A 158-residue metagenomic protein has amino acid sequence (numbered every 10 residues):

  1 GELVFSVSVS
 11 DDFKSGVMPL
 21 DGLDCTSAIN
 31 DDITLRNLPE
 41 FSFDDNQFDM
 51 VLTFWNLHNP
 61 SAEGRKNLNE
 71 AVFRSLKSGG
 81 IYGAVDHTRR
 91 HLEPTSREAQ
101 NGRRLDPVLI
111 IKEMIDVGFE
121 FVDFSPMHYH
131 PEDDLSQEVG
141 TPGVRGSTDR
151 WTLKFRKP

Functional and structural regions predicted by a protein language model:
G1-F41: Class I SAM-dependent methyltransferase SAM/SAH-binding core
L3-S6, G79-T88: Conserved beta-strand signature within the Rossmann-like core of class I S-adenosyl-L-methionine
F41-V51: A short acidic, Gly/Pro-enriched loop at the edge of an enzyme's catalytic core that lines a small-molecule cofactor
D49-G64: A short SAM/SAH-binding and catalytic strip from SAM-dependent methyltransferases
K66-S78: A short glycine-rich, Lys/Arg-flanked "PGG" loop and its adjoining helix->strand segment in the class I
T95-V122: Conserved Class I S-adenosyl-L-methionine
V117, D134-P158: Core SAM-dependent methyltransferase catalytic element
E120-H130: Conserved S-adenosyl-L-methionine
